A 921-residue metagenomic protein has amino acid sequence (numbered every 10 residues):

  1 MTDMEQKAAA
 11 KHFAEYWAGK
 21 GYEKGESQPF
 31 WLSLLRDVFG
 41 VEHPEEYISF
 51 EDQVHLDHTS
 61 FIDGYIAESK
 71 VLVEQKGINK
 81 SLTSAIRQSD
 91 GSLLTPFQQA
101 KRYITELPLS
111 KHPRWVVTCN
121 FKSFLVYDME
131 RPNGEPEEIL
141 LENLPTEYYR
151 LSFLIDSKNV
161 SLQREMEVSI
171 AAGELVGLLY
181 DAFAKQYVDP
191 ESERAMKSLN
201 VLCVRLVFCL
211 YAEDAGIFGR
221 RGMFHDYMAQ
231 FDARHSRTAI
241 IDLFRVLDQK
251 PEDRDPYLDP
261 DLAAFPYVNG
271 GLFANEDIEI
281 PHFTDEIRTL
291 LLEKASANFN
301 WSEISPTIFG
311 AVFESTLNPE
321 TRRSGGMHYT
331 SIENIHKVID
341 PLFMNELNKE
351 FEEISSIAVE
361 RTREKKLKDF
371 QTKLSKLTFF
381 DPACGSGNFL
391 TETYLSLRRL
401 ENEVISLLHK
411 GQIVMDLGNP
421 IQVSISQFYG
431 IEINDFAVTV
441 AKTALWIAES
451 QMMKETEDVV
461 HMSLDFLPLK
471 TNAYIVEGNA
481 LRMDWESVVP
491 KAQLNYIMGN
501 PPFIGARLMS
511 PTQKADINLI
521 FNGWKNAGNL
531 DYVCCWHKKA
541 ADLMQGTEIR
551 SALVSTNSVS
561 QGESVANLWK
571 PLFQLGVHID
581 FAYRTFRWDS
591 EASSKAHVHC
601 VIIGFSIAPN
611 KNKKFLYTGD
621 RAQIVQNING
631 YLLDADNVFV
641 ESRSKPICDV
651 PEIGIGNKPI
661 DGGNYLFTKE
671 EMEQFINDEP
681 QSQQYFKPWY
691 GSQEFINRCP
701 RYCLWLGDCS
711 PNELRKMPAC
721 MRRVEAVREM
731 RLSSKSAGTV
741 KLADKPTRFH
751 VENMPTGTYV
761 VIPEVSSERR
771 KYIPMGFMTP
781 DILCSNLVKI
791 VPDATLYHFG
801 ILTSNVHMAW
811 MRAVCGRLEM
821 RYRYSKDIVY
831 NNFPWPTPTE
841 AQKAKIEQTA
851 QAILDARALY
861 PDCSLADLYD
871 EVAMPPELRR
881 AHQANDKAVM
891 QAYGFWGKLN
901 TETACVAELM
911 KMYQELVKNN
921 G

Functional and structural regions predicted by a protein language model:
M1-W115, M129-N133, T747: A short, conserved, highly charged catalytic patch centered on acidic carboxylates
T2-G19, L93, C119-K122, E138-S396 (+17 more regions): Preference for the N-terminal adenyl/adenosyl cofactor-binding alpha/beta module
W31-R36, T95-V116, A444, V533-M544 (+1 more regions): Metal-dependent nuclease catalytic cores in nucleic-acid-processing enzymes, especially RNase H-like/related
E46-I48, R220-D226, E350-K373, L397-S426 (+1 more regions): Flexible phosphate/Mg2+-sensing switch loops adjacent to catalytic phosphate-binding sites
D52-S60, P108, W115, S123-A171 (+19 more regions): Signature of N6-adenine DNA methyltransferases within the class I
V54, E68, G77-N79, S123 (+21 more regions): Short, flexible loop/turn elements at secondary-structure junctions
F343-N345, F380-P382, I431, A540-Q545 (+5 more regions): Proline-centric
C534, K611-K613, G619-Q848, E915-G921: Polybasic, glycine- and aromatic-enriched phosphate-binding surface used to engage nucleic acids
